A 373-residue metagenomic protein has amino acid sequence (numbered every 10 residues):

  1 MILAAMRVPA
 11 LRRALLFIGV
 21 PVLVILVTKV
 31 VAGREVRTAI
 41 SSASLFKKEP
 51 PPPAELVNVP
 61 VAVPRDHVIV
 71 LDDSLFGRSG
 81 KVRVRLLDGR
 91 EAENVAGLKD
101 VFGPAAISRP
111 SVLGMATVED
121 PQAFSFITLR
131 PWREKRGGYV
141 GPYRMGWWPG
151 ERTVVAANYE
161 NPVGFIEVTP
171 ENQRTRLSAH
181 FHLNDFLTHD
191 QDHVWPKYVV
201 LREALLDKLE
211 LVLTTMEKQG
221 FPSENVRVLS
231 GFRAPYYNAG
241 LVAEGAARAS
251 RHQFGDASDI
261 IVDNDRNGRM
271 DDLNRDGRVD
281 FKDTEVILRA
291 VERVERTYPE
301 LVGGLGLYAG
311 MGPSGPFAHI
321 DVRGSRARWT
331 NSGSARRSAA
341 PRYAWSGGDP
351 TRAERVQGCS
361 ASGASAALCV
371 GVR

Functional and structural regions predicted by a protein language model:
M1-L11: N-terminal Lys/Arg-rich, disordered targeting/topogenic segments
R13-V30: Hydrophobic membrane-insertion alpha-helices, especially the h-region of bacterial N-terminal signal peptides
T28-A32, R248-R373: Catalytic cores and adjacent binding grooves of peptidoglycan-active enzymes
K29-Y139: Beta-strand-enriched, solvent-exposed domains that form extended recognition/catalytic surfaces
L71-D72, G77-G80, G138-P170: Compositionally biased low-complexity segments at domain edges in trafficked proteins and select soluble regulators
P162-P222: Active-site acidic/histidine clusters and adjacent loop/turn architecture that either coordinate catalytic ions
L205, S230, D256-A257: Active-site nucleophilic cysteine motif
E210-A243: Extended, low-complexity, intrinsically disordered C-terminal regulatory tails of eukaryotic serine/threonine kinases
